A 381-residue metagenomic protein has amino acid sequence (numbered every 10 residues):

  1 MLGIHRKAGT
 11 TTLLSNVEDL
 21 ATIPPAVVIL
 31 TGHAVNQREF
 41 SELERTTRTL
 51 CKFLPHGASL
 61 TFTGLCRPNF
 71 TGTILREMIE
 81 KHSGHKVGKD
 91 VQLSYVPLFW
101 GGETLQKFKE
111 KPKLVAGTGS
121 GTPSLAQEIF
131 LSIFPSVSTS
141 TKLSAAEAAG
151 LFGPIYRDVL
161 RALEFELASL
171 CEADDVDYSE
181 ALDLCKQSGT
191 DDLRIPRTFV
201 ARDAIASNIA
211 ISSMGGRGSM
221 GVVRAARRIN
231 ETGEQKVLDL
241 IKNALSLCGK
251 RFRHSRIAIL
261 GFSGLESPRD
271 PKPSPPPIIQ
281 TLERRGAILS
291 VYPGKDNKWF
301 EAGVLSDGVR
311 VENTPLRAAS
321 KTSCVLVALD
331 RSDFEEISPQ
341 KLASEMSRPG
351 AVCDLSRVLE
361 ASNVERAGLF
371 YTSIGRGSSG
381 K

Functional and structural regions predicted by a protein language model:
M1-K381: Structural/interface elements that position substrates and couple domains in central-metabolism enzymes
